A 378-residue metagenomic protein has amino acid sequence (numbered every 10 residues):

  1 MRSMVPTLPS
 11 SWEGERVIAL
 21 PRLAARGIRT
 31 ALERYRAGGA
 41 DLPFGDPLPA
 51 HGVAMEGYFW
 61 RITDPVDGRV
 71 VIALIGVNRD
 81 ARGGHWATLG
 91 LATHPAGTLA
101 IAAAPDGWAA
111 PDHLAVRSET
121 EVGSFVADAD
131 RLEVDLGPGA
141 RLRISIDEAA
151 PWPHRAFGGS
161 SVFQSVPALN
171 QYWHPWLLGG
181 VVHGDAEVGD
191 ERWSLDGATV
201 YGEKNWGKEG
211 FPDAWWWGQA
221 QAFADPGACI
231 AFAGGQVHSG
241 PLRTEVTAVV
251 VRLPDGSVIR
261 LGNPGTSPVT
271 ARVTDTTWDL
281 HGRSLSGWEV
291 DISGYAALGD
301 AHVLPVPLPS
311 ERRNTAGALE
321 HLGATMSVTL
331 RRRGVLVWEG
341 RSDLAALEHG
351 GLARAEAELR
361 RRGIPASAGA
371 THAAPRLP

Functional and structural regions predicted by a protein language model:
R2-P378: Structured soluble/peripheral alpha/beta segments that form catalytic or ligand/cofactor-binding pockets
